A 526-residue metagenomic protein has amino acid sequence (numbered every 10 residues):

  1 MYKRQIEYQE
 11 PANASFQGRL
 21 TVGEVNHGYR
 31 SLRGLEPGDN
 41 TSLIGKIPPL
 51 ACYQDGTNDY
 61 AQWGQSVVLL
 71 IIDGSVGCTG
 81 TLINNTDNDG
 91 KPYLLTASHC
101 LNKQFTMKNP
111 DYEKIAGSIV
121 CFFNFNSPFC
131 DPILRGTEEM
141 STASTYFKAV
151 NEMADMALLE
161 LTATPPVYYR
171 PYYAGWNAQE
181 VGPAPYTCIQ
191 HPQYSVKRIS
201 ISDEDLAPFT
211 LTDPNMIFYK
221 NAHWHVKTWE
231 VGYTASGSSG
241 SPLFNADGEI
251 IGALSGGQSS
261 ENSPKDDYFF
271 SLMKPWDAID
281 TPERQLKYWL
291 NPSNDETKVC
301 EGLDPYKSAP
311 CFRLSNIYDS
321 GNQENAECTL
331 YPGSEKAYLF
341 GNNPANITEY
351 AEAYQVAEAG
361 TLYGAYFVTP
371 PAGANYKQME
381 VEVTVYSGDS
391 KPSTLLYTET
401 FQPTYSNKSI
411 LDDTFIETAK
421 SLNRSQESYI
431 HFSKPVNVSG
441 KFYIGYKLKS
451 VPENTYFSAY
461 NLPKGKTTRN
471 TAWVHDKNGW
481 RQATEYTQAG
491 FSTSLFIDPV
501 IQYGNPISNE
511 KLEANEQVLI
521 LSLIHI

Functional and structural regions predicted by a protein language model:
M1-Q5, I524-I526: Conserved small/polar residues in nucleotide/adenosyl-binding loops
K3-K227: Serine endopeptidase catalytic core focused on the charge-relay Asp
L35-T57, W63, E301-G341, N509-L512: Boundary/junction segments of secreted and surface-exposed precursor proteins
T81-D89, G232-L254: Catalytic nucleophile loop of clan PA
L94, D111-E113, P132-S141, K148-V150 (+2 more regions): C-terminal subregion of chymotrypsin/trypsin-like serine protease catalytic domains
V231-G232, G240, N375-T468: Aromatic- and Gly/Pro-enriched, solvent-exposed loop/edge beta-strand patches characteristic of beta-rich domains
Y306-S390, K441, K447-G504: Beta-sheet-rich sandwich/jelly-roll-like modules and their strand-loop junctions
P506-I524: Surface-exposed, proline-anchored Ser/Thr-rich loop/turn motifs
